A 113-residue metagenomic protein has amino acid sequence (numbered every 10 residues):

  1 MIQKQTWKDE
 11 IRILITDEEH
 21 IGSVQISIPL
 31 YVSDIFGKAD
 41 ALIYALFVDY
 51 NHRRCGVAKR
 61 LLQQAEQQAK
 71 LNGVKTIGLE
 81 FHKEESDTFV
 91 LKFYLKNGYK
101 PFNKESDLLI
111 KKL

Functional and structural regions predicted by a protein language model:
M1-Y44, K104: Acetyl-CoA-dependent GNAT
P29-Y31, N51, E84-S86: Short coil/turn motifs at secondary-structure junctions
Y44, D49, H82: Residue-level recognition of the GNAT/N-acetyltransferase active site
V48, R54-Q67, K92, K96: Conserved acetyl-CoA-binding loop-helix of GNAT-fold acetyltransferases
K70-L71: Residue-level signal for alpha-helix termini/capping positions
G78-L91, I110: Conserved beta-strand-loop-alpha-helix junction that forms the acyl-donor binding cleft
Y94-K104: Conserved acetyl-CoA-binding loop of GNAT-fold acetyltransferases
